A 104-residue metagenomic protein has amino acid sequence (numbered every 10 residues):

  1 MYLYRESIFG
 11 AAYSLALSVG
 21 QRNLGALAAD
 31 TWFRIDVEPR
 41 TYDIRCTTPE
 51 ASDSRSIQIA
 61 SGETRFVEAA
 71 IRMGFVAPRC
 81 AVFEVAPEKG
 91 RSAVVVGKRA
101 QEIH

Functional and structural regions predicted by a protein language model:
M1-H104: Short loop/turn and low-complexity linker motifs enriched in small/turn-promoting residues
